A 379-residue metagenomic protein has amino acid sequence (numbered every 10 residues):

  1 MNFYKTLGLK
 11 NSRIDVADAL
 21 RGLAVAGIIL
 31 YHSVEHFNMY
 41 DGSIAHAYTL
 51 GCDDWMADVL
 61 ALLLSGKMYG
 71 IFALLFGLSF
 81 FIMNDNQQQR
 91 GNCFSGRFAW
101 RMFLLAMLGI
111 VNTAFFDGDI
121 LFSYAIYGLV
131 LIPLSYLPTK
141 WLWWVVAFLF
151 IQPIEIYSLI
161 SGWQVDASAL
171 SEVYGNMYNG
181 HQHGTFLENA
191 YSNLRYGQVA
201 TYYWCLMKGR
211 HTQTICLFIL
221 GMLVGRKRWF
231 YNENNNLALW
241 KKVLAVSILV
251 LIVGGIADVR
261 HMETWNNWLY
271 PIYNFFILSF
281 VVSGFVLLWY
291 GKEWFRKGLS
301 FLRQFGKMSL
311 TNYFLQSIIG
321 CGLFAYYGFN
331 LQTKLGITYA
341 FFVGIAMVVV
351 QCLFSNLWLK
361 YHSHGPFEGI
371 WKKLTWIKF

Functional and structural regions predicted by a protein language model:
N2-F76: N-terminal signal-anchor module of multipass membrane proteins
S12-V25, W240-S247, K292-I319, I337-T338 (+1 more regions): Functional transmembrane helices that form membrane-embedded active or gating regions
Y31, Y69, L108-N112, Q152-Y157 (+4 more regions): Alpha-helical transmembrane segments of multipass membrane proteins
V34-L64, G96, M107, E155-S171 (+4 more regions): Juxtamembrane/transmembrane-helix boundary motifs at the membrane-water interface
G70-D85, F122-S135, K208-N232, Y273-E293: Specific transmembrane alpha-helix
N92-F94, V130-I151, M222-A245: Solvent-exposed interhelical
A147-V224: Long hydrophobic alpha-helical segments that form multi-pass transmembrane helix bundles in integral membrane proteins
E263-Y361: Alpha-helical transmembrane segments of multi-pass integral membrane proteins
